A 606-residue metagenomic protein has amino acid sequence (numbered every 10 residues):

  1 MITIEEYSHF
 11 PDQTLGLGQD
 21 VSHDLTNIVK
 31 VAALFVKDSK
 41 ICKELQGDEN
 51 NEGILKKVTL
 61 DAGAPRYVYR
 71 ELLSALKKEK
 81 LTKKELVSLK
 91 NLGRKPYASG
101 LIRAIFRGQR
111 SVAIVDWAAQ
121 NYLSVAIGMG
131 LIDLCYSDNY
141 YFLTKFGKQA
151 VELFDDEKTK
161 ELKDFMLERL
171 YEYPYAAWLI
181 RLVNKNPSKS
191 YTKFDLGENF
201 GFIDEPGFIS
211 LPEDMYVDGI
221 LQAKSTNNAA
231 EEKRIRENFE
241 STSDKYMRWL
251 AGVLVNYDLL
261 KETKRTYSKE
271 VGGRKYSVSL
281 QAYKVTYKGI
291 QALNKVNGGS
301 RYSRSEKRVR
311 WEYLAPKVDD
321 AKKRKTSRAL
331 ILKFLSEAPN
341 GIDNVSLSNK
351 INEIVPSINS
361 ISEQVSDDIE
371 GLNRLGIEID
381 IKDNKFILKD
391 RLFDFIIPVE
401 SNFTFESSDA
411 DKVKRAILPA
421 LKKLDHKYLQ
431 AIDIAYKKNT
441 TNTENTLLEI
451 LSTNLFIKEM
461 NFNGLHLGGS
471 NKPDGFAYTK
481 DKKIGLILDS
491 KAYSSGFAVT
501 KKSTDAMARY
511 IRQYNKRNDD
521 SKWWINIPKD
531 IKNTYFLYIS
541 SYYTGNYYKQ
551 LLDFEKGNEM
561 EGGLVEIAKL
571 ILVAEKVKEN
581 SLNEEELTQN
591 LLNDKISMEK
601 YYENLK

Functional and structural regions predicted by a protein language model:
M1-Q430: Donor-sugar nucleotide-binding helix/loop cap in glycosyltransferases
F405-L605: Catalytic core segments in nucleotide and nucleic-acid processing enzymes
